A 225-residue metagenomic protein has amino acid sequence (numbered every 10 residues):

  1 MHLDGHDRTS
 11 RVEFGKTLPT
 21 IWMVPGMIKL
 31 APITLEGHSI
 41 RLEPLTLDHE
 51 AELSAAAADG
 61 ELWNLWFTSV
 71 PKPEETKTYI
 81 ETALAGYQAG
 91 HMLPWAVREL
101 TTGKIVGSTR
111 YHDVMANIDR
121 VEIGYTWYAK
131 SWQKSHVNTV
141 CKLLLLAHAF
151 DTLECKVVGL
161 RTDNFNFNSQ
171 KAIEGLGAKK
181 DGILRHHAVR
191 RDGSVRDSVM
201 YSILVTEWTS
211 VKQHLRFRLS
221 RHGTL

Functional and structural regions predicted by a protein language model:
H2-D7: Intrinsic-disorder-associated, low-complexity terminal segments enriched in Asp/Asn/His/Tyr and depleted of Lys/Arg
V12-V137, H148, T152, S194-L225: GNAT-family acyltransferases
E74-E75, F167-N168, R190-D192: Short secondary-structure boundary/hinge segments and terminal tails
D151-R161: Conserved GNAT acetyl-CoA-binding A-motif
R161, K179-G193: Conserved catalytic-core motifs of GNAT/GCN5-like acyltransferases
N166-G182: Conserved active-site alpha-helix within GNAT-family acetyltransferase domains
